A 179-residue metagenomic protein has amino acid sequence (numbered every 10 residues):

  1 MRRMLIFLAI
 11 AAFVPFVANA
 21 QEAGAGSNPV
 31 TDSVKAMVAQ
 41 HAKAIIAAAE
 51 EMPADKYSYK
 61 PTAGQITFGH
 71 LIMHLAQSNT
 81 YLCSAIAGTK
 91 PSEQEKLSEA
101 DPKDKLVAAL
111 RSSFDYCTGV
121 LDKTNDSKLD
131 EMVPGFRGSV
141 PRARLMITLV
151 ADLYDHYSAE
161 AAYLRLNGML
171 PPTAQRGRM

Functional and structural regions predicted by a protein language model:
M1-M4: Positively charged n-region of N-terminal signal peptides that target proteins for export
I6-F16: Bacterial N-terminal signal peptides
A18-A25: Boundary at the C-terminal end of the N-terminal hydrophobic targeting segment
A25-V38: N-terminal beta-strand motif that seeds the catalytic metal site of vicinal oxygen chelate
K35-I46, K56-E95, P134-M179: Short, contiguous alpha-helical
A44, A48-A49, C83, Y116-L121: Well-ordered alpha-helical scaffold segments within catalytic/enzyme domains
E99-P134, V140-Y157: Acidic/histidine-rich alpha-helical segments that form the ligand environment of transition-metal centers
